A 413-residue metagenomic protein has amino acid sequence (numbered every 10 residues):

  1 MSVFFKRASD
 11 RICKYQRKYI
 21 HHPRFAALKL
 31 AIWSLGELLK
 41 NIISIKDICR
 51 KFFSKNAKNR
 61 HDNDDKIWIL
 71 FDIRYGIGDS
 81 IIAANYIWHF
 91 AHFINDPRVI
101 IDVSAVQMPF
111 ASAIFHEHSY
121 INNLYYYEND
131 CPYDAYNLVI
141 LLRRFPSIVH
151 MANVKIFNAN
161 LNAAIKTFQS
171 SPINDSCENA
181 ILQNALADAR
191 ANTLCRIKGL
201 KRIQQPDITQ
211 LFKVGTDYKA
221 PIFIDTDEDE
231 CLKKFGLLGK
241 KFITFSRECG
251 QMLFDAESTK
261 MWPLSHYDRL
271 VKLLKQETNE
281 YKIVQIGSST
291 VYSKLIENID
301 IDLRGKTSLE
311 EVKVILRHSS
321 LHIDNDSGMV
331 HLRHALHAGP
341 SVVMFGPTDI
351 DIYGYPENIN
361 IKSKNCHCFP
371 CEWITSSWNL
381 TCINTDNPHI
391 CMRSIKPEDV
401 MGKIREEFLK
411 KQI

Functional and structural regions predicted by a protein language model:
M1-N63: Membrane-proximal basic amphipathic "stem/tether" segments
K14-R17, D47-L194, E311: Active-site and donor-binding regions of nucleotide-sugar-utilizing enzymes
I69, L238-A256: Conserved donor-binding/catalytic core segment of Leloir-type glycosyltransferases
R74-G76, Q107-P109, F145-S147, E248-M252 (+4 more regions): Short, solvent-exposed loop/turn segments at secondary-structure junctions
Q183-F242, N384-I390, S394-I404, L409-I413: A nucleotide-sugar donor-handling region in carbohydrate enzymes
K260-D351: Donor-binding and catalytic core of enzymes assembling or modifying cell-surface/extracellular glycoconjugates
H334-I413: Nucleotide-sugar donor-binding patch of glycosyltransferase catalytic domains
